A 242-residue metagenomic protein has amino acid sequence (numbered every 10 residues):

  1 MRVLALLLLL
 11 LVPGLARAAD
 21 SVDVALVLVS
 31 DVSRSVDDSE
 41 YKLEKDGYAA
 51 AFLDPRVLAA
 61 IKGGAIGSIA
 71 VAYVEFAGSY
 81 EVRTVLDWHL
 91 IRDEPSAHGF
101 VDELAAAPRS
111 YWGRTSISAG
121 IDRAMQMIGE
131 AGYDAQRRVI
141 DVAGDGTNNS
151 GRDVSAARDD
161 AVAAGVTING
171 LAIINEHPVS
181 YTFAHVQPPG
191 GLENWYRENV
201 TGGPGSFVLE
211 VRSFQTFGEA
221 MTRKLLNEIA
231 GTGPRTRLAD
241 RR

Functional and structural regions predicted by a protein language model:
P13-L15: N-terminal signal peptide c-region/cleavage motif recognized by signal peptidases
D20-V85, G120, V139-A143: Von Willebrand factor
V29-S39, V71, D87, E103-R114 (+3 more regions): Second-shell loop/turn segments in exported
D31-V32, A124, Q136-S150, V200: DG-centered beta-turn motif at the end of beta-strands
G64-E103, T182-P189, E193-R197: Short beta-strand-loop
R83, S96-R138, A172-T182, P188 (+1 more regions): Von Willebrand factor
T147-W195: VWA/integrin I-like adhesion module and closely mimicked acidic/polar interface patches used
V208-R242: C-terminal "exit" segments of structured domains
